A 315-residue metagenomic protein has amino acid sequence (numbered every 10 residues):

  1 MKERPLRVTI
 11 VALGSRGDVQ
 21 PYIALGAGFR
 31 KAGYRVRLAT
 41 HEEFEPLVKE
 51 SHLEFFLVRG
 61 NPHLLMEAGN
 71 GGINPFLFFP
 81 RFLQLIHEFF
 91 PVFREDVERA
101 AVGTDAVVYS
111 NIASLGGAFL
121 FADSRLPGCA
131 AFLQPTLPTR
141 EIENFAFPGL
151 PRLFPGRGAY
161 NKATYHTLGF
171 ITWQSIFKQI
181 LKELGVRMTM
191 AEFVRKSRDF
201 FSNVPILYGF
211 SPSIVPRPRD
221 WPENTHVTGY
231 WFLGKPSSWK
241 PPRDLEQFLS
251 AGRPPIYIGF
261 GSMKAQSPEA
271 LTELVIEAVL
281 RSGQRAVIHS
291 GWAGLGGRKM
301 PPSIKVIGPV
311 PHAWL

Functional and structural regions predicted by a protein language model:
K2-E54: N-terminal subdomain of nucleotide-sugar transferases
R4, F210-L315: Donor-nucleotide binding loops and adjacent catalytic segments primarily of GT-B fold Leloir glycosyltransferases
R37-R81, P151, G156-N161: Conserved nucleotide-sugar phosphate-binding/catalytic loop shared by glycosyltransferases and other
A39-H41, V58-N61, S110, A131-Q134 (+4 more regions): Generic beta-sheet signal
E67, F79, P135-S175, Q179: Acceptor-binding helix/loop patch of EC 2.4 sugar-transfer enzymes, predominantly nucleotide-sugar-dependent
F89-A159, P212-I214: Conserved nucleotide-sugar donor-interacting segment of glycosyltransferase catalytic cores, predominantly GT-B
S175-T228: Long, low-complexity segments enriched in small/aliphatic residues
